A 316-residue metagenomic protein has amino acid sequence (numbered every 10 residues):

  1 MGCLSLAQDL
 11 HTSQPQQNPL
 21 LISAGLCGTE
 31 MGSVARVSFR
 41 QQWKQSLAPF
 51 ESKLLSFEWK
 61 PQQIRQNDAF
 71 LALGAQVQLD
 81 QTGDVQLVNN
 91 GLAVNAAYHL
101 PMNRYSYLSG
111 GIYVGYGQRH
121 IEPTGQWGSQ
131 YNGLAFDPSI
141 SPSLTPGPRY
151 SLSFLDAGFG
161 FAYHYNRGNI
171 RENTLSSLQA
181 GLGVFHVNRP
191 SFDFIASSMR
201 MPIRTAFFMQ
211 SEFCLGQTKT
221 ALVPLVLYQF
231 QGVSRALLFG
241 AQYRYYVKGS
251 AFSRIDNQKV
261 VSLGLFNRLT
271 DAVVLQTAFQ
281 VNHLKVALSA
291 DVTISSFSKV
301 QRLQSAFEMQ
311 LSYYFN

Functional and structural regions predicted by a protein language model:
M1-G2, K259: N-terminal leader/targeting segments
C3-A7: Sec/Tat signal peptide C-region and signal peptidase I cleavage site
Q8-N316: Subset of outer-membrane beta-barrel
